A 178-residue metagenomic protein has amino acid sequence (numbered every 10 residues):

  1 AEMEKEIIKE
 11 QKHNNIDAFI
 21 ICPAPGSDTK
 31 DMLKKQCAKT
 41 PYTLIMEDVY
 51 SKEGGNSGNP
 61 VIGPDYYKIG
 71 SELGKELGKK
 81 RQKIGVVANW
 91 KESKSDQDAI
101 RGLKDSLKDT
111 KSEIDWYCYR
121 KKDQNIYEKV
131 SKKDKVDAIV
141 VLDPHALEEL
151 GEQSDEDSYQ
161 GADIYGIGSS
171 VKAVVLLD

Functional and structural regions predicted by a protein language model:
A1, P23, P60, K83-E92: Short beta-strand segments enriched in small/hydrophobic residues
A1-N15, D115-K133, L147-E149: Structural motif
N15-A24, Y42-I45, G85-A88, I114-D115 (+2 more regions): Periplasmic-binding protein-like
P25-D28, D48-K52, W90-K94, R120-D123 (+2 more regions): Solvent-exposed loop/turn segments at secondary-structure junctions within structured extracellular/periplasmic domains
T29-K68, G168-D178: Flexible loop/hinge segments that line or gate small-molecule binding clefts
A38-K39, D105-E113, S154-Q160: Short helix-capping segments at alpha-helix termini
K68-W116: An alpha-beta-alpha
A138, H145-L147, E152-D178: Exported/periplasmic ABC-transporter solute-binding proteins
